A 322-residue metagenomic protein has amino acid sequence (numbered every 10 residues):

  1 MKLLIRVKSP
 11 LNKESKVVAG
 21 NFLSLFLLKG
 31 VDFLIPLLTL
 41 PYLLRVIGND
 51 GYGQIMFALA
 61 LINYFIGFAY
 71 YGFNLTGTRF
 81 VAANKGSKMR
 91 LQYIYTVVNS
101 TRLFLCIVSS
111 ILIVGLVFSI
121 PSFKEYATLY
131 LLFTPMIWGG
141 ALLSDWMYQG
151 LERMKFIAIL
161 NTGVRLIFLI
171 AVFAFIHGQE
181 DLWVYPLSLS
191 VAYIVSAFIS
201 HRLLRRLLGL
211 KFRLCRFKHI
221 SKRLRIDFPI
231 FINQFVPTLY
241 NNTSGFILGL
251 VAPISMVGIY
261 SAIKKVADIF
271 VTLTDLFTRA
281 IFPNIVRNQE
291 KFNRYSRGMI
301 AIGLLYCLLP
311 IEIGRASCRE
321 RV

Functional and structural regions predicted by a protein language model:
K2-E14, V18, K155, L182-L189 (+3 more regions): Interhelical loop/hinge segments that connect adjacent transmembrane helices in multipass membrane
K2-L4, G30, L34, A69 (+4 more regions): Alpha-helical transmembrane segments of multi-pass membrane transport and lipid-handling proteins
K16-N74, L169, P229-S255, I311 (+1 more regions): Signature of the first transmembrane helix
A19-V31, L131, P135, Y148-F173 (+2 more regions): Alpha-helical transmembrane segments of multi-pass membrane transporters/permeases
I47-A58, N84-V97, I107-W138, G178-Y185 (+1 more regions): Membrane-interface helix-capping segments at transmembrane helix termini in multi-pass transporters
Y70-G86, A267-E290: Helix-loop junctions and terminal segments of transmembrane helices in multi-pass membrane transport/translocation
A127, T134, A158-R206, K264: Hydrophobic alpha-helical transmembrane segments
I137-L160, T278, P283-Q289: Membrane-interface junctions at transmembrane-helix termini in multi-pass inner-membrane proteins
